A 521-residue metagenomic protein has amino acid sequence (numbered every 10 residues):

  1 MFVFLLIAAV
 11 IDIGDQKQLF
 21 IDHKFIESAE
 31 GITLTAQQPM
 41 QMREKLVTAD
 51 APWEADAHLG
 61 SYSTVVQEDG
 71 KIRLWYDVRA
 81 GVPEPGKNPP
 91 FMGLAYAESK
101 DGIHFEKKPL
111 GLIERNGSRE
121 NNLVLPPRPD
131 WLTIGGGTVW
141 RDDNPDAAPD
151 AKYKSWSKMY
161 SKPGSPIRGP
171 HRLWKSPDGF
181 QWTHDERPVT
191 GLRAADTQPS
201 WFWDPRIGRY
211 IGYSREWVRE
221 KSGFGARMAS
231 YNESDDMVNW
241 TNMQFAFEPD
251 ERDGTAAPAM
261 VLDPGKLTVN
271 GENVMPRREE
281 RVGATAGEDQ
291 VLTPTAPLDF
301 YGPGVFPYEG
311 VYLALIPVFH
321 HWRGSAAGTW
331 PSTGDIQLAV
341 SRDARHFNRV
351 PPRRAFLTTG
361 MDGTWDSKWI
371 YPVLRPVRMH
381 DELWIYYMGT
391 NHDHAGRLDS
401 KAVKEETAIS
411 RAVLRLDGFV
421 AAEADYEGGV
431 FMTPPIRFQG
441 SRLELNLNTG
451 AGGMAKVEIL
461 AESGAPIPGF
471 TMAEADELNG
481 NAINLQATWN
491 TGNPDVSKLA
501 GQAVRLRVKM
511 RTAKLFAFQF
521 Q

Functional and structural regions predicted by a protein language model:
M1-A9: Sec-dependent N-terminal signal peptides
A9-Q521: Carbohydrate-active catalytic/glycan-binding domains of CAZyme proteins, especially the secreted or lumenal ectodomains
